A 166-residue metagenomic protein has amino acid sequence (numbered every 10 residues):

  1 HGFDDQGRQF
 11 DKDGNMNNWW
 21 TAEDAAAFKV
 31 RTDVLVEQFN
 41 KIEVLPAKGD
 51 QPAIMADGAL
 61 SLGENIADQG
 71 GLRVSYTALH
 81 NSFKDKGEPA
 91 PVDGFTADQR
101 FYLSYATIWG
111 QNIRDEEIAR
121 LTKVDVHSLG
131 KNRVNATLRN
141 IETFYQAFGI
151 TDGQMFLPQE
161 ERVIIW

Functional and structural regions predicted by a protein language model:
H1-W166: Zinc-dependent metallohydrolase catalytic domains
